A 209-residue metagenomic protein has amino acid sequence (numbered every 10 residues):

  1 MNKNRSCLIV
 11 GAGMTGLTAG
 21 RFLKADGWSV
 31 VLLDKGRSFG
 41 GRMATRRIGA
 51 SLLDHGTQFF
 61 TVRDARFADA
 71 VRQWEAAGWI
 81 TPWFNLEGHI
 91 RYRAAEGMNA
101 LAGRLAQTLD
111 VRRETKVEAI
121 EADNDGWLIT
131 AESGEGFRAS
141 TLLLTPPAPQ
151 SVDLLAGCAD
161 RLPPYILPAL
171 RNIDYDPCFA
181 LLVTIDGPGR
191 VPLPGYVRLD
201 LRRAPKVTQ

Functional and structural regions predicted by a protein language model:
N2-T15: Beta1/beta-strand and adjacent pyrophosphate-binding region of the FAD-binding site in flavoprotein oxidoreductases
N4-R5, E132-T141: Core beta-strand elements of the Rossmann-like FAD/NAD(P) dinucleotide-binding domain in flavoenzyme oxidoreductases
V10, F22-I48: Glycine-rich FAD pyrophosphate-binding loop
T18-W28, L105-T108: A short, Lys/Arg-enriched amphipathic alpha-helix followed by its capping loop at the start of a domain
F22, A44-P82: N-terminal FAD cofactor-binding segment of flavoenzymes
G40, S140-G195: Central helical "cap/lid" subdomain
F59-R63, I80, F84-A106: Short beta-strand to alpha-helix junction loop
R113-W127: A conserved short coil-to-beta-strand element within the FAD-binding core of flavoproteins
